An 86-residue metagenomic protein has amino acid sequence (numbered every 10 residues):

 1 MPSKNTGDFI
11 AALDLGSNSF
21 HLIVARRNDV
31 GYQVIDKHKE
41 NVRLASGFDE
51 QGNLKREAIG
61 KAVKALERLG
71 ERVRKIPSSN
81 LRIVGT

Functional and structural regions predicted by a protein language model:
P2, T6-T86: Conserved phosphate-binding loops in N-terminal lobes of ATP-dependent enzymes of the actin/Hsp70/sugar-kinase
